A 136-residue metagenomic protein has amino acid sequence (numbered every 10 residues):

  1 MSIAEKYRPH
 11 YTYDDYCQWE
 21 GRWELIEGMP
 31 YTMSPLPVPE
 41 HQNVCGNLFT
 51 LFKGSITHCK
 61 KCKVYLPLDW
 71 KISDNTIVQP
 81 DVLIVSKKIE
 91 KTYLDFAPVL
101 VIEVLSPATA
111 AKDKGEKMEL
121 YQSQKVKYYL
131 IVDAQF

Functional and structural regions predicted by a protein language model:
M1-F136: Gly/Pro/Ser/Thr-rich low-complexity, intrinsically disordered segments predominantly at protein N-termini
